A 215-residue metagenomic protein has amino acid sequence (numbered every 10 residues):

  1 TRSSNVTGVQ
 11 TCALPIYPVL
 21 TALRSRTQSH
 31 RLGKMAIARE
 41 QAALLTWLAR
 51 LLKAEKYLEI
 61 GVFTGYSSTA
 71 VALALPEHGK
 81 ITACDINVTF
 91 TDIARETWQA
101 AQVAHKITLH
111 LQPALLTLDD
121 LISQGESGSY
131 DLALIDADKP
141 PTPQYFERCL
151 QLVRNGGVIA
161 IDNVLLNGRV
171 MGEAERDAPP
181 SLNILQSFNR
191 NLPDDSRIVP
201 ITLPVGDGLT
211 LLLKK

Functional and structural regions predicted by a protein language model:
T1-C12: Single conserved hydrophobic/aromatic residue that forms the stacking wall/gate of nucleotide- or nucleobase-binding
T7-G8, I16, H30, L185 (+1 more regions): Short, solvent-exposed coil/turn segments
C12-L14, L212: Generic detector of short, aliphatic-rich beta-strand segments that form the cores of beta-sheets in diverse domain
A13, T27, L121-G125: Alpha-helix boundary/capping residues
Y17-R24: S-adenosyl-L-methionine
R24-G33: Active-site flanking loop/helix segments enriched in acidic
M35, R39-K215: S-adenosylmethionine/decaboxylated-SAM
